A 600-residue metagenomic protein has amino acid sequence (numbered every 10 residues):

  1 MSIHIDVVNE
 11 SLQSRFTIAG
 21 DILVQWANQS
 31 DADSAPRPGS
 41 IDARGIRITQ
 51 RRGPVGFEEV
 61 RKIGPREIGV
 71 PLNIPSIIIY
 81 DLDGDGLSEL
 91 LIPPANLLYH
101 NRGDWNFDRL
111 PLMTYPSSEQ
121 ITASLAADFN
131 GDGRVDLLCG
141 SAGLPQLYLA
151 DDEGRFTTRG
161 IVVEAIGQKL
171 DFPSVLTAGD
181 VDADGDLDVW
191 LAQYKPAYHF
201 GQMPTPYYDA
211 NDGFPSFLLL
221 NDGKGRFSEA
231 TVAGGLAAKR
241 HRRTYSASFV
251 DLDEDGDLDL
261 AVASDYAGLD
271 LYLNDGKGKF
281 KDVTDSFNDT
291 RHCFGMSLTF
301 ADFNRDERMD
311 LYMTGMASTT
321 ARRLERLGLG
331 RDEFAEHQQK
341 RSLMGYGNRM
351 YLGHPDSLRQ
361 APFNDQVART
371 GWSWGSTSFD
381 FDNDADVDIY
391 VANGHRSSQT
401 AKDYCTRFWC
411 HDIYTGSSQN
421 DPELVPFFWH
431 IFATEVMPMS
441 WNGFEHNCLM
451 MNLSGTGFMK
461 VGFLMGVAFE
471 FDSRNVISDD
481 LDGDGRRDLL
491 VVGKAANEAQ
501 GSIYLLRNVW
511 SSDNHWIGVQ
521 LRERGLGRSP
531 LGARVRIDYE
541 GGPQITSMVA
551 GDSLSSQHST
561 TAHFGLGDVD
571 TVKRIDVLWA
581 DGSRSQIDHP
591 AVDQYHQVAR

Functional and structural regions predicted by a protein language model:
S2, P173-S174, D289-A321, Q338 (+3 more regions): Repeat-solenoid scaffold signature
S2-P65, R159: Short beta-strand edge/turn micro-motifs at domain boundaries
V8-S11, L144, P196-Y198, A267 (+3 more regions): Short glycine/acidic-enriched loop and turn motifs that connect beta-strands
R44-L72, H100-E119, L149-D171, M203-R242 (+6 more regions): Blade-edge motifs of beta-propeller repeat domains
I63-L97: Beta-strand-rich domains and repeat architectures in extracellular enzymes and scaffolds, especially beta-propellers
N73-L82, T122-F129, L149, P173-A183 (+6 more regions): Beta-propeller blade termini
G84-P93, G131-G140, A183-A192, E254-A263 (+3 more regions): Acidic/hydrophobic-patterned starts of short beta strands in beta-sheet-rich repeat architectures
N452-L453, G457-D472, D482-R600: Gly/Ser/Thr/Pro-enriched helix-cap/hinge segments flanking short amphipathic alpha-helices
